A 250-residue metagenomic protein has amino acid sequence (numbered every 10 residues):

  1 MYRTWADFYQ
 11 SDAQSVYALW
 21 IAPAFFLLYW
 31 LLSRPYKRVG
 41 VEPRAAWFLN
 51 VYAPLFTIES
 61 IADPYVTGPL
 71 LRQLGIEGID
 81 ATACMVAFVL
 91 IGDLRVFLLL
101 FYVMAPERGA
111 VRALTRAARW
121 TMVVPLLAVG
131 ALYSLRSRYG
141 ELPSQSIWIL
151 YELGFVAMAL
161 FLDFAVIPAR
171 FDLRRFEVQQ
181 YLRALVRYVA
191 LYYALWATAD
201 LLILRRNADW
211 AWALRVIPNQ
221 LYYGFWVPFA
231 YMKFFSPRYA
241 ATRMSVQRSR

Functional and structural regions predicted by a protein language model:
M1-Y29: Hydrophobic transmembrane alpha-helical segments in integral membrane proteins
Q14-I21, L135-A165: Extracellular-loop-to-transmembrane junctions of the mid-late helices
L19-F25, A87-V96, G154, I217 (+1 more regions): Membrane-embedded alpha-helical segments of multi-pass membrane proteins, especially the transmembrane helices
L27-R38, D63-L71, G75, I79-Y139 (+2 more regions): Internal transmembrane alpha-helix with an interfacial aromatic "cap," most often the third helix
L28, A159-R250: C-terminal transmembrane-bundle signature of multipass membrane proteins, characterized by strong activation on
R38-F56, A110-T121, E177-Y188: Membrane-interfacial loop-to-transmembrane alpha-helix junctions, especially the N-terminal start
F48-L71, W120-V129, Y188-L202: Hydrophobic alpha-helical transmembrane segments of multi-pass membrane proteins
Q73-F88, G140-Y151, A208-N219: Non-cytosolic membrane-interface motifs at loop->transmembrane helix junctions
